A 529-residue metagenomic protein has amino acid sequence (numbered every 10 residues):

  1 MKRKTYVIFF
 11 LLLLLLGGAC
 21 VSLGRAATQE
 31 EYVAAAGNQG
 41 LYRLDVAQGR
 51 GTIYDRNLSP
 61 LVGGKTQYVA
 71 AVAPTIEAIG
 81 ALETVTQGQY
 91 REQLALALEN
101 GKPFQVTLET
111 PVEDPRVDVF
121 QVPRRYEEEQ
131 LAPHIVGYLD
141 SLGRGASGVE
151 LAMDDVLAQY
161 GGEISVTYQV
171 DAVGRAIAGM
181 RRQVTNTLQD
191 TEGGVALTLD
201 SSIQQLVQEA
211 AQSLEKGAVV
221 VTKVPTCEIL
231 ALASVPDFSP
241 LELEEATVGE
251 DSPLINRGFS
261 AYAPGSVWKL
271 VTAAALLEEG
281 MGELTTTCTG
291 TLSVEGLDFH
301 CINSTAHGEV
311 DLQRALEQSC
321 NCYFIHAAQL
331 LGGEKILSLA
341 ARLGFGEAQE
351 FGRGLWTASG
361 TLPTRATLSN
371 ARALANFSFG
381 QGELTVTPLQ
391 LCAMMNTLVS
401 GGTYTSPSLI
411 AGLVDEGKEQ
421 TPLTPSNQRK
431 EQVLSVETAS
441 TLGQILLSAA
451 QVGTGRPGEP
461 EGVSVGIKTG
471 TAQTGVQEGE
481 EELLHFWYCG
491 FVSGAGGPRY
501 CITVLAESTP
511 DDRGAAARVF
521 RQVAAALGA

Functional and structural regions predicted by a protein language model:
M1-E244, L337-R342, P460, L505-A529: Periplasmic/cell-envelope proteins involved in peptidoglycan metabolism and beta-lactam response
V62, P225-S266, V271-S508: Beta-lactam-recognizing serine transpeptidase/beta-lactamase-like catalytic domain environment
